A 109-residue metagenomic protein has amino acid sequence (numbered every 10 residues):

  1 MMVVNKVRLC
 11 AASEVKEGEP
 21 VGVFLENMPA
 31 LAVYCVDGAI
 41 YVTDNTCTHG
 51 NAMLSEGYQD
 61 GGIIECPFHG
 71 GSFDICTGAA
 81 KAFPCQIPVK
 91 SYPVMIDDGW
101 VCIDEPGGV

Functional and structural regions predicted by a protein language model:
M1-G61, P88-V109: N-terminal pre-ligand scaffold of iron-sulfur
M1-R8, G70-A79: Short, basic/low-complexity N-terminal boundary segments at the transition from targeting/disordered tails
C47, C66-H69: Short cysteine clusters
E56, G61-G62, G71, G78: Amphipathic, hydrophobic secondary-structure cores in small proteins
G61-P67, A80-V89: Short cysteine/histidine-rich metal-coordination sites, predominantly Zn2+-binding motifs
P67, C76, D97: A cytosolic small-molecule/anion-sensing beta-strand core signal
